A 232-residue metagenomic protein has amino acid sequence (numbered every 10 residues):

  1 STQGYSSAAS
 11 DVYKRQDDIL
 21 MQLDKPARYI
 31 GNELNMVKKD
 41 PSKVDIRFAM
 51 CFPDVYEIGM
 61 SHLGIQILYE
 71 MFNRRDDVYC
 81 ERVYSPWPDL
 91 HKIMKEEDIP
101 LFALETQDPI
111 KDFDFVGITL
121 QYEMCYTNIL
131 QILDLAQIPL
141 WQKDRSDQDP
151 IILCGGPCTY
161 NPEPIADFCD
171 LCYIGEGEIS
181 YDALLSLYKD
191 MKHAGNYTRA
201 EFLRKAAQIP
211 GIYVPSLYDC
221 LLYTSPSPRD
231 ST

Functional and structural regions predicted by a protein language model:
S1-A9, Y13, Y223-T232: Single conserved hydrophobic/aromatic residue that forms the stacking wall/gate of nucleotide- or nucleobase-binding
S7-K25: Helix-enriched interaction subdomains in cytosolic or periplasmic regions, typified by TIR/SEFIR signaling/NADase cores
I19-A49, Y56-E57, I209, P215-S225 (+1 more regions): N-terminal [4Fe-4S]-dependent radical SAM core
M60-I67: Low-complexity, highly charged intrinsically disordered N-terminal segments that act as targeting/localization
I67-R75: Domain-scale, conserved, charged regions that form catalytic cores and adjacent regulatory/interaction surfaces
V78: Long C-terminal interaction/binding lobes of large macromolecular proteins
S85-L221: Glycine-rich beta-alpha loop elements in corrinoid/cobalamin-binding modules across cobalamin-dependent enzymes
